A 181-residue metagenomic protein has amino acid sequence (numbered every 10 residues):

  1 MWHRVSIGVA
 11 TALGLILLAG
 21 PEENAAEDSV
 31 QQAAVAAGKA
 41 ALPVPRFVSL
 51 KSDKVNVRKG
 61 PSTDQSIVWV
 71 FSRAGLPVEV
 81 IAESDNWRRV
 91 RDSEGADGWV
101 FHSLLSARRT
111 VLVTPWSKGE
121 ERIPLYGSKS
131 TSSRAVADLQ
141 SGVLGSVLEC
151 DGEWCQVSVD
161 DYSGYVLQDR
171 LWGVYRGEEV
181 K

Functional and structural regions predicted by a protein language model:
M1-V9: Bacterial N-terminal signal peptides that target proteins for export
G8, E23-N24: N-terminal processing/targeting junctions
G8-I16: Bacterial N-terminal signal peptides
L15-E23: C-terminal segment of classical bacterial N-terminal signal peptides
N24-K59, V70-A74, I81-S84, R91-S93 (+5 more regions): SH3-family beta-barrel domains
Q156: Extracellular/periplasmic metallocenter environments
